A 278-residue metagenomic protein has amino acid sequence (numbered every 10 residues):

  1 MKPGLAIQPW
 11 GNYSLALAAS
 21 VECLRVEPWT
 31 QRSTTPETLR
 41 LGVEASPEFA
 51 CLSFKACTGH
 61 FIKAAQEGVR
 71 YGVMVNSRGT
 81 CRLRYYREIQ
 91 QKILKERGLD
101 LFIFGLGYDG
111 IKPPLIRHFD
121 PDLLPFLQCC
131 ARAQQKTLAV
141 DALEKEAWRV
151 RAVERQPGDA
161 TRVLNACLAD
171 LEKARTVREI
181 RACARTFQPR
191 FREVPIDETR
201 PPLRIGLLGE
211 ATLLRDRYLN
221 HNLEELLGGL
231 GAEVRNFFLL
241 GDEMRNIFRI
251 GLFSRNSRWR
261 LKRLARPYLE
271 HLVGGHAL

Functional and structural regions predicted by a protein language model:
M1-L278: An N-terminal assembly and electron-transfer interface module characteristic of large anaerobic redox and radical
